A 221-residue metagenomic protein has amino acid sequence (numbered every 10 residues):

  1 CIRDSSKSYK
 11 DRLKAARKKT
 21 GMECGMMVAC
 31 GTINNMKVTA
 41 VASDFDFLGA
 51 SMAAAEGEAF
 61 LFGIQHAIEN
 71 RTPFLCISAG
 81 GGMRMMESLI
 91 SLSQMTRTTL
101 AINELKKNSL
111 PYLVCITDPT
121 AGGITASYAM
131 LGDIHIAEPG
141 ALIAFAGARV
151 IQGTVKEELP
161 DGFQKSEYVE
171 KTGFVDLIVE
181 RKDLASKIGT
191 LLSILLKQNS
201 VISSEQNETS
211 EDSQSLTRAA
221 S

Functional and structural regions predicted by a protein language model:
C1-I2: Short, small-residue-biased leader/transition segments that mark boundaries at the very start of proteins
S5-T39: Short beta-strand/loop segment at the start of cytosolic alpha/beta domains
K14, T20-G25, A50-Q65: Glycine-rich anion/phosphate-binding loops
C24-V28, T72-P73, L110: Short glycine-rich loop/turn motifs
I33-A42, A59-M83: A structural preference for short, pocket-lining loop segments at secondary-structure junctions
K37, A42-A54: STAS-typified acidic loop motif
G81-S200: Conserved catalytic cores of soluble enzyme domains, especially glycine-rich substrate-binding beta-alpha loops
G189-S221: C-terminal amphipathic helix plus adjacent low-complexity, charged tail appended to glycosyltransferase catalytic
